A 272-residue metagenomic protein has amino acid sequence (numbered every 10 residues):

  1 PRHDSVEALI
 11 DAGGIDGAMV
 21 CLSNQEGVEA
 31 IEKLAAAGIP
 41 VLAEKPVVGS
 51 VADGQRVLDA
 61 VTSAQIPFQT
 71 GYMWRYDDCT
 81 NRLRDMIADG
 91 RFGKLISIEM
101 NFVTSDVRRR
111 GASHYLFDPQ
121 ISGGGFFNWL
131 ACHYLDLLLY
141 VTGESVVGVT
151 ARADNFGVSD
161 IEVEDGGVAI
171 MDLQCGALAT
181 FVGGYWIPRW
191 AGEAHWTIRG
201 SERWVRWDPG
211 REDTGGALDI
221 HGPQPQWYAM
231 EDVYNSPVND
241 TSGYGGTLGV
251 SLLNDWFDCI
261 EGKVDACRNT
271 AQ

Functional and structural regions predicted by a protein language model:
P1: N-terminal Rossmann-like dinucleotide-binding module
V6-G14: Short amphipathic alpha-helix with an adjacent loop that forms part of the alpha/beta core around
D16-G17, S97: Short, Asp-centered acidic motifs that coordinate Mg2+ and/or phosphate in catalytic or ligand-binding sites
G17, V28-R75, G90: Beta-strand-loop-alpha-helix segment that lines the small-molecule cofactor/substrate pocket of alpha/beta enzymes
V20-Q25: N-terminal glycine-rich "phosphate-gripper" loop used for MgATP/nucleotide binding and carboxylate activation
M73, V168, L173, W196-N269: C-terminal glycine/acidic-rich active-site capping loop/insertion
W74-I161: Predominantly a Rossmann-like dinucleotide-binding segment in NAD(P)-dependent oxidoreductases
C132, V158, V182-W190: Glycine-rich phosphate/pyrophosphate-binding beta-alpha loops
